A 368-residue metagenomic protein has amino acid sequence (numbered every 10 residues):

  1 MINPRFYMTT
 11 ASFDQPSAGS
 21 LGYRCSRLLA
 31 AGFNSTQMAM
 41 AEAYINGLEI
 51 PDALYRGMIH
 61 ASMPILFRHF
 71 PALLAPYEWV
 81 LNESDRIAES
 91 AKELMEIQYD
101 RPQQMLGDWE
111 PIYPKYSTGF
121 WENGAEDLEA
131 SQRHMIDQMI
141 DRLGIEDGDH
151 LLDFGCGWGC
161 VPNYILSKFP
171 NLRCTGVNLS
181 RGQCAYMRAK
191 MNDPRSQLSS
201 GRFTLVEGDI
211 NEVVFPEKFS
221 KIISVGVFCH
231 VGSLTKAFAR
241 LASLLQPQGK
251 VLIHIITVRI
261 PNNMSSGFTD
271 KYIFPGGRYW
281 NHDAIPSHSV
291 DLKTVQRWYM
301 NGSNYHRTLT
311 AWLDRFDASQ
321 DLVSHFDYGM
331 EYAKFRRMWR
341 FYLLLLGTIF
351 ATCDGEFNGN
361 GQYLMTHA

Functional and structural regions predicted by a protein language model:
M1-E93: N-terminal accessory segments
L54-R142: Conserved Class I S-adenosyl-L-methionine-dependent methyltransferase catalytic core
G148-G157: Conserved class I S-adenosyl-L-methionine
W158-P170: Conserved SAM-binding loop of SAM-dependent methyltransferases across substrates and taxa, primarily the Class I
S167-N211: Class I SAM-dependent methyltransferase SAM/SAH-binding core
N211-I222: A short acidic, Gly/Pro-enriched loop at the edge of an enzyme's catalytic core that lines a small-molecule cofactor
T235-K250: A short glycine-rich, Lys/Arg-flanked "PGG" loop and its adjoining helix->strand segment in the class I
T257-G359, T366-A368: Substrate-binding/catalytic lobe of Class I Rossmann-like enzymes that use SAM or dcSAM, i.e., the mid-to-C-terminal
